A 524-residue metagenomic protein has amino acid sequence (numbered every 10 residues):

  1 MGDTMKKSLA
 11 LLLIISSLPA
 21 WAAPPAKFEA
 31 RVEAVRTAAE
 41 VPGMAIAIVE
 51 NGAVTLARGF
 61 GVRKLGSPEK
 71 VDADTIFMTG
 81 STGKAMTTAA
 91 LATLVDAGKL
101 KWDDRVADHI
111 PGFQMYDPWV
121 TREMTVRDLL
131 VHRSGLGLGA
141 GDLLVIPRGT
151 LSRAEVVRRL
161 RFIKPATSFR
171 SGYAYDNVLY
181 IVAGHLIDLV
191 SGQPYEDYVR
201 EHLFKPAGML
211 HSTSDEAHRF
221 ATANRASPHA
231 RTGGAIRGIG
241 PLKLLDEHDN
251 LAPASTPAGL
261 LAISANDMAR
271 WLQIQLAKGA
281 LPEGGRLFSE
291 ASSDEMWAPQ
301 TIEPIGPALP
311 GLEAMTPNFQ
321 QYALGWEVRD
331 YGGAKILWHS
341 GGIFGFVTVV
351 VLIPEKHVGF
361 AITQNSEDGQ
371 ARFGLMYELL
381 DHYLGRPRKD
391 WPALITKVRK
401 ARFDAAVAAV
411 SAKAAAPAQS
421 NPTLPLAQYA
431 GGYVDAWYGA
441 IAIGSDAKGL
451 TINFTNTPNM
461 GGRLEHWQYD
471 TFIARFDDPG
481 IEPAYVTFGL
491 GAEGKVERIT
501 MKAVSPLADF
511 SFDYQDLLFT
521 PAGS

Functional and structural regions predicted by a protein language model:
M1-T4: Short, Lys/Arg-enriched N-terminal segments with co-localized hydrophobic residues within the first ~10-30 amino acids
A23-T79, K99-D103, D108-H109, Q114-Y116 (+2 more regions): Short, conserved catalytic-motif segment at the N-terminal edge
V62-L65, P118-F344, V349, L379: Short, surface-exposed loop or secondary-structure junction motifs that flank catalytic or metal-binding residues
E303-P304, A334, G374-S524: Peripheral terminal and inter-domain segments
W338, T348-L352, K356-N365, R498-M501: Short, well-ordered beta-strand elements
